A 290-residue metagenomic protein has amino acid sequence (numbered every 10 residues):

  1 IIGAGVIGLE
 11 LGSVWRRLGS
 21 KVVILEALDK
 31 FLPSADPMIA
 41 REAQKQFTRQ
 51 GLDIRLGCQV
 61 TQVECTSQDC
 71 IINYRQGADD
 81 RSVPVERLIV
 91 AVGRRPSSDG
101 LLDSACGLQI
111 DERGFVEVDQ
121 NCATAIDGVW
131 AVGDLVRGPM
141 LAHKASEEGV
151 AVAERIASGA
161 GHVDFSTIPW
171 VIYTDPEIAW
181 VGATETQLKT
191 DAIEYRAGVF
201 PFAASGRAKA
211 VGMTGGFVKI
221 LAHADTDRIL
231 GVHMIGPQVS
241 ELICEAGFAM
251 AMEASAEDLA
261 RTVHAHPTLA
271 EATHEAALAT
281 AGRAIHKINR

Functional and structural regions predicted by a protein language model:
I2-G5, D134: Glycine-rich Rossmann-fold phosphate-binding loop(s) that bind the pyrophosphate of adenine dinucleotide cofactors
V6-D79, G138-S146, E154-Q187: Rossmann-like dinucleotide-binding cores of NAD(P)H-dependent redox enzymes
L9-E10, W15, L32, S97-G100 (+4 more regions): Glycine/Thr-rich phosphate-binding loops of Rossmann-like dinucleotide-binding domains
K21, D53, Q109, E194-R196: Conserved beta-strand segments of alpha/beta enzyme cores
T66-S67, A105, E112, A224-T226: Short acidic-glycine loop/turn motifs at beta-strand connectors
S82-I156: FAD-site-proximal beta/loop scaffold in flavoenzymes
A157, I168, Y173-T184, K189-R290: Flexible, glycine-rich terminal cap/loop adjacent to redox cofactors in electron-transfer oxidoreductases
